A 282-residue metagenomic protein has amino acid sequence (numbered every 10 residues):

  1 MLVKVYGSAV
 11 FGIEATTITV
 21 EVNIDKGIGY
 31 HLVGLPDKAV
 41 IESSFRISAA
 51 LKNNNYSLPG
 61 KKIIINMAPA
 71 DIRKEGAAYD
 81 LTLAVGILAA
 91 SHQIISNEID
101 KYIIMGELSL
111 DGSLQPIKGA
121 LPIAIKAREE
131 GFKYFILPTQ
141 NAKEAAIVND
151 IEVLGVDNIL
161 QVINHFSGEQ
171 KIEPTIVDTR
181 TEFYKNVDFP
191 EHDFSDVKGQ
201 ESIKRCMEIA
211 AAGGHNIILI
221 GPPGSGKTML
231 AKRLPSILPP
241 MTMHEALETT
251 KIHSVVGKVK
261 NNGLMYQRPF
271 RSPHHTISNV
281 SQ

Functional and structural regions predicted by a protein language model:
M1-M229: Peripheral, non-AAA+ core regions of ATP-driven protein-machinery
R46, R73, A77, V153 (+4 more regions): Alpha-helix boundary/capping detector
S167, M241-T242, S278: General structural signal for secondary-structure boundaries
H192-R205, G214-I217, E245, K251-Q282: Switch/coupling sub-region of P-loop NTPases
L219-V259: Walker A/P-loop
